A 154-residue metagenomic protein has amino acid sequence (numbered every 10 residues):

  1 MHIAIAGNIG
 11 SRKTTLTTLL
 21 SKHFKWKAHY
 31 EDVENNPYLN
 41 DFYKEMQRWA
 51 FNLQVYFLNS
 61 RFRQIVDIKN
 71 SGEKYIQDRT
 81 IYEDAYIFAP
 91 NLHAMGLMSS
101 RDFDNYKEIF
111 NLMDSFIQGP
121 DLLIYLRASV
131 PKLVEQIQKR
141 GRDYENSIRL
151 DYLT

Functional and structural regions predicted by a protein language model:
M1-H2, G72: Pre-Walker A (Motif I) flank of P-loop NTPase domains
I5: Hydrophobic anchor at the beta1->P-loop junction of P-loop NTPases
N8: P-loop (Walker A) phosphate-binding loop of NTP-binding proteins
K13: Conserved lysine of the Walker
L16, L20: Hydrophobic positions on the alpha1 helix immediately C-terminal to the Walker A/P-loop
K22-S60: Conserved substrate/cofactor phosphate-moiety recognition/catalytic segment in nucleotide-dependent phosphotransferases
R61-R101: A basic- and aromatic-enriched beta-loop-alpha substructure that forms the phosphate/nucleotide- and DNA/RNA-contacting
I87-T154: A glycine- and Lys/Arg-enriched "phosphate-lid" helix/loop adjacent to the NTP-binding pocket of small-molecule kinases
